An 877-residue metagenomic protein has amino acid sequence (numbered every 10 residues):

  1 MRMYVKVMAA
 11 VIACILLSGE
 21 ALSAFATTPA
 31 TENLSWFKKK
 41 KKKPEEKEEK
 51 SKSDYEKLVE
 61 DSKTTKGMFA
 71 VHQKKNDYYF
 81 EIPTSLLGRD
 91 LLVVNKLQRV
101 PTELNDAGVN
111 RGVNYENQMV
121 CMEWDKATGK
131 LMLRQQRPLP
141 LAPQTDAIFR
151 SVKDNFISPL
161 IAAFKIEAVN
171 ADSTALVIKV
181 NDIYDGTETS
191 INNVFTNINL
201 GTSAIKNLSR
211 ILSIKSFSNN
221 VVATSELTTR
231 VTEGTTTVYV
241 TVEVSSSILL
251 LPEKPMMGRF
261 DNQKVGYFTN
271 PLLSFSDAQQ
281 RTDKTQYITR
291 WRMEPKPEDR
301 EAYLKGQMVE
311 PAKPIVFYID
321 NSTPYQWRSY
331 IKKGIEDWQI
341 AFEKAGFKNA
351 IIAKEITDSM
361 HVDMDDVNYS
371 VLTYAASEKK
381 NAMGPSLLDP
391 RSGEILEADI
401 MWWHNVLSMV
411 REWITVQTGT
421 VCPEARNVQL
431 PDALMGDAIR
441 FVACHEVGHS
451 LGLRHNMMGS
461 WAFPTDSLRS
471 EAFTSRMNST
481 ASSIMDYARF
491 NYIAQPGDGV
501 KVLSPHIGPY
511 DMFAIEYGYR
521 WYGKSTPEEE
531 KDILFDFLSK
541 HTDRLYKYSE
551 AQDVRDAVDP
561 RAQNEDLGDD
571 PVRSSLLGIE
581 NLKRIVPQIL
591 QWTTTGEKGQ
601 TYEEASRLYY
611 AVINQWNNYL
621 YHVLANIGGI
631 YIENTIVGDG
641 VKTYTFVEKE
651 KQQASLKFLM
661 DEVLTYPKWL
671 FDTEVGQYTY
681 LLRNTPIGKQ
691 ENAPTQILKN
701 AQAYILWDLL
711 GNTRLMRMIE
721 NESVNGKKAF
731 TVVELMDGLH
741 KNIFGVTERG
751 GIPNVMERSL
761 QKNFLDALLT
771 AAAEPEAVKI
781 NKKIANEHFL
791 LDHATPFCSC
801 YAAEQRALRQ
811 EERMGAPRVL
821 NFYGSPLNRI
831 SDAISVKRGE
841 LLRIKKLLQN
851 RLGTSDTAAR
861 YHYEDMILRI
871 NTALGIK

Functional and structural regions predicted by a protein language model:
M1-A9: Bacterial N-terminal signal peptides that target proteins for export
I15-A24: C-terminal segment of classical bacterial N-terminal signal peptides
P29-Y79, P83-T323, A341, A350 (+7 more regions): Auxiliary tRNA-acceptor-end handling modules of aminoacyl-tRNA synthetases
L34-W36, K50, E355-A375, D437-Q495: The catalytic-center signature of Zn2+-dependent metalloproteases
E81, V113, T282, N321 (+6 more regions): Soluble non-cytosolic domains of exported or imported proteins
E336-F347, G448-H449, L453, F490 (+1 more regions): Sec-exported extracytoplasmic/periplasmic mature domains
M383, L388, E394-D399, A443-L451 (+2 more regions): Extended catalytic-interface subdomain
S460-K877: Conserved catalytic/binding loops enriched for acidic/polar residues
